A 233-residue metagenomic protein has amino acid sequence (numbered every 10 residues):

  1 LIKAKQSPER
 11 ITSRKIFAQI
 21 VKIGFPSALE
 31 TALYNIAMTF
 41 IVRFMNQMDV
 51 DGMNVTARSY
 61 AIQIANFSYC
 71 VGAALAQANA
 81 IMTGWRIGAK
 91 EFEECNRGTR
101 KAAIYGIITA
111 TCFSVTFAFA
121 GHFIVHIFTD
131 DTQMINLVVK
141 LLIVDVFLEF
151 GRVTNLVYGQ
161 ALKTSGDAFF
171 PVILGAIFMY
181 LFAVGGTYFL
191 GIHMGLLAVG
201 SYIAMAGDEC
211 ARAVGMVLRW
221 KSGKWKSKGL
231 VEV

Functional and structural regions predicted by a protein language model:
L1-F25, T83-L148, L190-V233: Short alpha-helical transmembrane segments in multi-pass integral membrane proteins
E9-F40, Q63, F67, V71 (+3 more regions): Hydrophobic faces of transmembrane alpha-helices in multi-pass small-molecule transporters and flippases across diverse
S27, T31, T39, R43 (+5 more regions): Transmembrane alpha-helix boundary and packing residues in multipass membrane permease domains and related
A32-Q63, F67, W85, F123-T132 (+1 more regions): Helix-terminus/linker motif at the lipid-water interface of multi-pass membrane proteins
L33, A37, I41, M45 (+9 more regions): Alpha-helical membrane-inserting segments
V42, V55-G121, R152-G175: Small-residue-rich hydrophobic transmembrane alpha-helices
G72-A76, D145-T164, F170-F182, G186 (+2 more regions): Short runs within selected transmembrane alpha-helices of multi-pass transporters and secretion channels
